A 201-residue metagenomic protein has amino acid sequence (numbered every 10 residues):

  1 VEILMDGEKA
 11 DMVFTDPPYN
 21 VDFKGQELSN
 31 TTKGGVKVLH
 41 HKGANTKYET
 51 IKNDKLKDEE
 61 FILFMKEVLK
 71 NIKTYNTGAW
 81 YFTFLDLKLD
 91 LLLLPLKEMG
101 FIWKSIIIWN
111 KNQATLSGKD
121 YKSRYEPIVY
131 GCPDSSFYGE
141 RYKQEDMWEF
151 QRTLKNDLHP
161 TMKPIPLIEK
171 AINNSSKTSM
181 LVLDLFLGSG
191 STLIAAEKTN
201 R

Functional and structural regions predicted by a protein language model:
V1-R201: Core catalytic lobe of class I
